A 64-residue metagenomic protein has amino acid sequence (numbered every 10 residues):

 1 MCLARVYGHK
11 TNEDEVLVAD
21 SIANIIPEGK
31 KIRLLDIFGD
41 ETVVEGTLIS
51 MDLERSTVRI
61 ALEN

Functional and structural regions predicted by a protein language model:
M1-A23: N-terminal acidic leader/helix
C2, K10, D40-N64: C-terminal structural segments of small proteins and small subunits
R5, A23-N24, K31-R33, R59: Structural motif
K10, K30-K31: Context-gated lysine
V16, D20, I32, T42-G46: Short beta-strand/strand-turn micro-motif
N24-P27, R33-D36, E41-V43, M51: Structural recognition of beta-strand segments within beta-rich domains
